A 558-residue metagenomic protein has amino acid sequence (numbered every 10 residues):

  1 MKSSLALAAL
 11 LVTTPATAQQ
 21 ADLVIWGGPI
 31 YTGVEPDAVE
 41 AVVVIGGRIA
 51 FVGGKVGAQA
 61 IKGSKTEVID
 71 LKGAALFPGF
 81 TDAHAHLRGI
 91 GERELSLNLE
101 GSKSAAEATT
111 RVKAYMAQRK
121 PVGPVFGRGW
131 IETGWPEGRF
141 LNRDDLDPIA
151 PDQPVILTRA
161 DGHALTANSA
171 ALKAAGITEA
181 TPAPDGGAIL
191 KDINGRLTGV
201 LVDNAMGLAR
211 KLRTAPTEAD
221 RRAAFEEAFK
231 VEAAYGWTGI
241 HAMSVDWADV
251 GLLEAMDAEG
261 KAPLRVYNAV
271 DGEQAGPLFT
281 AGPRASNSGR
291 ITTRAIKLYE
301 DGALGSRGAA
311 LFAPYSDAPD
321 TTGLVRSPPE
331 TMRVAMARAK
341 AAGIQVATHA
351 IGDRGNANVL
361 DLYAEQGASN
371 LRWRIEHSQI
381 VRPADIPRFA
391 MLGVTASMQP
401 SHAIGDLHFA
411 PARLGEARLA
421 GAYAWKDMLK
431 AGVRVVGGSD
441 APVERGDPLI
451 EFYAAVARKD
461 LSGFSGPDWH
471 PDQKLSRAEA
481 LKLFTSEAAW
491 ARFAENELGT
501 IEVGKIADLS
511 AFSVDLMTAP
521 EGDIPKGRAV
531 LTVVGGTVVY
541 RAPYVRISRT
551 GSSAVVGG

Functional and structural regions predicted by a protein language model:
M1-A8: Sec-dependent signal peptide recognition, specifically the positively charged N-region followed immediately by
T13-P15: N-terminal signal peptide c-region/cleavage motif recognized by signal peptidases
Q20-W26, V34-F279, R294, L298-G355 (+6 more regions): Divalent metal-binding segments
V24, I30-G33, G57, E67-D70 (+3 more regions): Histidine- and aromatic-rich ligand-binding microenvironments
T32-E35, T181, N287-G289, A489-W490 (+1 more regions): Short loop/turn motifs at secondary-structure junctions and domain boundaries
D257-E259, G282-S288, A368, F389-M391: Acidic (Asp/Glu)-rich catalytic clusters
M336-A347, I351-W373, H377-S378, P383-P387 (+3 more regions): His/Asp/Glu-enriched, well-ordered alpha-helical/loop segment that forms or immediately abuts the divalent-metal
R541-G558: Extracellular/periplasmic ectodomains of large secreted or surface enzymes and adhesion receptors
